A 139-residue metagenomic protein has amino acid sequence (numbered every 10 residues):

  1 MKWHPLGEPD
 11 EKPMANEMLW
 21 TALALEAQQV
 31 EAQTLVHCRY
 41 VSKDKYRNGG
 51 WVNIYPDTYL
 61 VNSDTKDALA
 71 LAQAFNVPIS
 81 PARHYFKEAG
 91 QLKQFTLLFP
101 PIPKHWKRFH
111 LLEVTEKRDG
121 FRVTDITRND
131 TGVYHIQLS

Functional and structural regions predicted by a protein language model:
M1-S139: Conserved functional micro-motifs across diverse proteins
